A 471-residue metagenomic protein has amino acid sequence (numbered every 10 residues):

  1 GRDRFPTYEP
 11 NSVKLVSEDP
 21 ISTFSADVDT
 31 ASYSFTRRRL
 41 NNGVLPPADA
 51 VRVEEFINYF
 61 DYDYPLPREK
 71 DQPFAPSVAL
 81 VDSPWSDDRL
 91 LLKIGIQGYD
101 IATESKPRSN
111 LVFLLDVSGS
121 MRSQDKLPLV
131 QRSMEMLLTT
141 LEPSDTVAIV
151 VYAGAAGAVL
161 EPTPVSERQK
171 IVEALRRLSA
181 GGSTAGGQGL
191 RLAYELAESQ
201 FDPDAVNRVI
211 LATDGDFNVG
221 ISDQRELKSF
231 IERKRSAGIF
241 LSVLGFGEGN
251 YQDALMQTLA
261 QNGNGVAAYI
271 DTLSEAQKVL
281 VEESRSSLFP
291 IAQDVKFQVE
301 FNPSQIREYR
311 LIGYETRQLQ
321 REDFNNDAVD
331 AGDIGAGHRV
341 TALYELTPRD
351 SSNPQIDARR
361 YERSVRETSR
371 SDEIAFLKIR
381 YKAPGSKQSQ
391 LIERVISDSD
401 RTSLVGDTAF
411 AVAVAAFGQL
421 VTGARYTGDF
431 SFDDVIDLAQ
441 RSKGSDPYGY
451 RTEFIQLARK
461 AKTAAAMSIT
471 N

Functional and structural regions predicted by a protein language model:
G1-Q97, G428-N471: Subset of Sec-pathway N-terminal targeting signals
D3-R4, L137, L141, D145 (+3 more regions): Secretory-pathway-linked proteins and extracytosolic
L15-E18, T30-R37, F289, Q293 (+3 more regions): Long, acidic serine/threonine- and proline-rich intrinsically disordered regions
F24, T36, P76, L92 (+4 more regions): Hydrophobic residues positioned within well-ordered beta-strands of beta-sheet architectures
D27, S77-A79, G95-Q97, L114 (+3 more regions): Residue-level recognition of well-ordered beta-strand positions that form the cores of beta-sheet-rich folds across
Y59-R68, I306-Q320: Surface patches in mature domains of proteins
K70, F74-V295, E322, P354-T368 (+3 more regions): Exposed acidic/Ser/Thr-rich ligand/metal-binding surfaces
S199-D202, P303-Y309: Proline-centered turn/helix-capping motifs that create local helix->coil transitions or kinks
